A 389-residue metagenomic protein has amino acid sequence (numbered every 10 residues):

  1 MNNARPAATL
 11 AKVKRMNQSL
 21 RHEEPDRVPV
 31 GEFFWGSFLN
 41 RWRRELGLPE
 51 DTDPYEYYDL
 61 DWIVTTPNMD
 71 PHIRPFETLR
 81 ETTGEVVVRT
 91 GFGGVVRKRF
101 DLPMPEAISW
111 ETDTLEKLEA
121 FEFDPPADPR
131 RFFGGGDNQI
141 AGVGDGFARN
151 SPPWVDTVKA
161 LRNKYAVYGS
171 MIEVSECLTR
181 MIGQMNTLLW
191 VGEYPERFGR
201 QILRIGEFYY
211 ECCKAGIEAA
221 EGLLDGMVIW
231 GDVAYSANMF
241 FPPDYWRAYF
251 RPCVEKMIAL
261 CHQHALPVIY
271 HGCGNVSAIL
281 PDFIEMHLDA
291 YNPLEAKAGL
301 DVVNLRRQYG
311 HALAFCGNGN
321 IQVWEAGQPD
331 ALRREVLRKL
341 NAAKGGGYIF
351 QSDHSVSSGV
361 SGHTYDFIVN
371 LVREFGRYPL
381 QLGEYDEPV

Functional and structural regions predicted by a protein language model:
M1-E45, V86-R89, L102, L115-V389: Active-site loop segments of alpha/beta catalytic cores
V13, E32, D53-Y58, I108: N-acyltransferase acceptor-side catalytic subdomain
F34-W35, P67-M69, G91-F92: Short, flexible beta-strand-to-coil junctions
R43-F76: Segments that shape or occlude catalytic/ligand-binding pockets
E81-G91, R97: Generic recognition of long tandem-repeat/solenoid scaffolds
V95-P103: Short amphipathic beta-strand/extended segments with alternating polar/hydrophobic composition
P103-W110: N-terminal cap/recognition module
